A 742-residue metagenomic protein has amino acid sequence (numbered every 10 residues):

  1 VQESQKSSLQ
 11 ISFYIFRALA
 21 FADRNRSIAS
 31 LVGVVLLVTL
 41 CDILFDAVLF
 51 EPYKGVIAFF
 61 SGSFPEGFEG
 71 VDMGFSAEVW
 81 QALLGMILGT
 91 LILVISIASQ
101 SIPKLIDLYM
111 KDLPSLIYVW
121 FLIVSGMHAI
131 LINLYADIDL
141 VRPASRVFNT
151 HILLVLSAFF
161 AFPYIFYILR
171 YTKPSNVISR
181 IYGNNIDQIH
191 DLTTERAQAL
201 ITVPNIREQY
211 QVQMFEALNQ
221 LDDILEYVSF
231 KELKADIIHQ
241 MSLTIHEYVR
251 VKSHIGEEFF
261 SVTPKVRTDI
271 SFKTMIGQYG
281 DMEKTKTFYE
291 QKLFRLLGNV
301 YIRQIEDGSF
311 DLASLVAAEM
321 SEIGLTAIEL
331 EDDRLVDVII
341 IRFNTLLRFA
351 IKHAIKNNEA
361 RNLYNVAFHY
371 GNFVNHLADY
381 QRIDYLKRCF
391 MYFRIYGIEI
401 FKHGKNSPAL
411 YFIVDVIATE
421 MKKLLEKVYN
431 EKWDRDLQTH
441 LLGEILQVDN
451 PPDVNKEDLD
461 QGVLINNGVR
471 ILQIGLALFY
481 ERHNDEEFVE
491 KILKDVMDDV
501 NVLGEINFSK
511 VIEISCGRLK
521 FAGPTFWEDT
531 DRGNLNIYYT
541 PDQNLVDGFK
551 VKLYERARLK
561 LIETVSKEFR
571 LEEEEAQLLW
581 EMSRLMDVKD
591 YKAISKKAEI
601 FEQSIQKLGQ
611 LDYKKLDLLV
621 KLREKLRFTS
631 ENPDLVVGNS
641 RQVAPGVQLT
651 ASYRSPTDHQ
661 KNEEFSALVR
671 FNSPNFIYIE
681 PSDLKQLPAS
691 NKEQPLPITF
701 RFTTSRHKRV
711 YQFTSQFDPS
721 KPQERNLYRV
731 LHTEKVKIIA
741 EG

Functional and structural regions predicted by a protein language model:
V1-A82: Membrane-anchoring hydrophobic segments
I11-S30, I92, A197, P204-F215: Terminal module of membrane-associated proteins
I15-S30, S63-V79, I102-F121, V141-H151 (+1 more regions): Membrane-interface segments at loop-to-transmembrane junctions
L37-E51, P65-I138, S157-L169: Transmembrane alpha-helix detector for multi-pass membrane proteins
L108, L134-L154, F159-L553: Binding/recognition "hotspot" determinant
D112-L116, I181-T193, A557-E581: Membrane-cytosol interface motif
T193-V228, T564-I600: Acidic, Ser/Thr-rich low-complexity segments on the non-lumenal side of membrane proteins
Q543, D547-L571, E581-G742: Structured alpha-helical
